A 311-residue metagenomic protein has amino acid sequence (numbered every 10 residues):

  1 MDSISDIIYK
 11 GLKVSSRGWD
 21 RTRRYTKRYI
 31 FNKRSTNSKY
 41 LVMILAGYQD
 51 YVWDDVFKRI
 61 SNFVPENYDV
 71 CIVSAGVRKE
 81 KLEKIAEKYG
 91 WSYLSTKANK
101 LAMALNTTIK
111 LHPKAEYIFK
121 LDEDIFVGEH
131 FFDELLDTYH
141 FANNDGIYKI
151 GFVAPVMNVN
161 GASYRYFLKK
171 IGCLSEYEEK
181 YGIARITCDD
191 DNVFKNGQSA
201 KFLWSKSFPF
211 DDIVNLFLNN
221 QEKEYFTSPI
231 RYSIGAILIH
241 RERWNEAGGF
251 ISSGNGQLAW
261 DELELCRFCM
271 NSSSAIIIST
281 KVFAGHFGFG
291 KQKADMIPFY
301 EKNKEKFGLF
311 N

Functional and structural regions predicted by a protein language model:
D2-K58: N-proximal low-complexity "stem/linker" segments adjacent to membrane-targeting elements
V14, R24, S199-N311: C-terminal catalytic/acceptor-binding lobe
F57, A115, E129-F141: Short alpha-helix within the catalytic core of nucleotide-sugar-dependent glycosyltransferases
K58-N67: Short, acidic, metal-binding catalytic loop of nucleotide-sugar glycosyltransferases
I72-L82: A conserved acidic beta->alpha catalytic loop
N106-Y117: Active-site nucleotide-sugar/metal-binding loop of Leloir-type enzymes
A115-F126: Short beta-strand-to-loop acidic/aromatic patch adjacent to the donor-nucleotide binding site
E134-R241: Conserved catalytic core of nucleotide-sugar-dependent glycosyltransferases
